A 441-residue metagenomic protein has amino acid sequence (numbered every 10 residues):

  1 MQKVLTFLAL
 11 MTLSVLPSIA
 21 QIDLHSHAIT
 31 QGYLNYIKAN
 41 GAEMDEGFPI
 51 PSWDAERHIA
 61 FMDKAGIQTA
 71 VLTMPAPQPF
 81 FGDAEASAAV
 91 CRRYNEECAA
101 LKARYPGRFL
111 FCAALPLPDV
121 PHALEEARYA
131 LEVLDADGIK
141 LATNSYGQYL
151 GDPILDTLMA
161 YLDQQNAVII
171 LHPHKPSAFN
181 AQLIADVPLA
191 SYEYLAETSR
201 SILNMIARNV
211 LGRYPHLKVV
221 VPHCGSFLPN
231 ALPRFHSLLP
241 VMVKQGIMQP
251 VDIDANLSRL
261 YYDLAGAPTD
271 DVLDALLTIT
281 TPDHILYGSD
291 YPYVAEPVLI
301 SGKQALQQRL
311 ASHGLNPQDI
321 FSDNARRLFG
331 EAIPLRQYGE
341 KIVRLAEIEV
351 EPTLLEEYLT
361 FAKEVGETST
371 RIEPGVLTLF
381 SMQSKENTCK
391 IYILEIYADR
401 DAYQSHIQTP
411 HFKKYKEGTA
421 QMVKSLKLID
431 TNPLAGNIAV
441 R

Functional and structural regions predicted by a protein language model:
M1-Q21: Bacterial Sec-dependent N-terminal signal peptides
A20-L24, A28-T69, E96-A103, E125-Y129 (+3 more regions): Mid-to-C-terminal alpha-helical segments outside catalytic/metal-binding sites
H25-I29, H172, H223, H406: Histidine-centered divalent metal-coordination motifs
A28, L117, P173-S177, P292-V294 (+1 more regions): Short glycine-enriched loops at secondary-structure junctions
E43-A84, R108-P116, D137-L141: Divalent metal-dependent hydrolysis catalytic cores, especially in the metallo-beta-lactamase
F48-W53, P79-F80, A89, P116-A123 (+4 more regions): Acidic-and-aromatic substrate-binding clefts and catalytic sites of carbohydrate-active enzymes
E132-L286: Catalytic pocket-lining loop regions of alpha/beta-barrel enzymes, especially the amidohydrolase/enolase/GH5 lineages
P334-I391, I396-K413, K424-R441: Short S/T/G/P-rich N-terminal loop/turn motif that feeds into the first structured element of a domain
